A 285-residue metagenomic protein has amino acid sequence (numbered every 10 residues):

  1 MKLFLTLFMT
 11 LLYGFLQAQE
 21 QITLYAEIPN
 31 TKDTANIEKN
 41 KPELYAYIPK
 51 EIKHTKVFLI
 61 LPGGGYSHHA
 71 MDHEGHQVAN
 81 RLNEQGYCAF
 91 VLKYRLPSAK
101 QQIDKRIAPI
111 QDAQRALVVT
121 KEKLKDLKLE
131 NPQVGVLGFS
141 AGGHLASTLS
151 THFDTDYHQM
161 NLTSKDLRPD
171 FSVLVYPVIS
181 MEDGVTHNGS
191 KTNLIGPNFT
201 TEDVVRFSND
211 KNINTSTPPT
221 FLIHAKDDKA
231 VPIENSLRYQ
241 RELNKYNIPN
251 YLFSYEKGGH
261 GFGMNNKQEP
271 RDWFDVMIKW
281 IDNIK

Functional and structural regions predicted by a protein language model:
Q19-I52: N-terminal cap/lid segment of alpha/beta-hydrolase-fold proteins
E27, P177-N212, P218: Mobile cap/lid helix-loop segments that gate and shape the active-site cleft of serine hydrolases
A35, L237-K285: C-terminal catalytic histidine-bearing segment of alpha/beta-hydrolase fold enzymes
T55-G63: Short beta-strand element of the alpha/beta-hydrolase
A70-M71, H76-Q77, L92-N131, N266-D272: Catalytic nucleophile-loop/oxyanion-hole region of alpha/beta-hydrolase and closely related hydrolase-like folds
R115-T186, V204: Primarily recognizes the serine-hydrolase "nucleophile elbow" in alpha/beta-hydrolase and SGNH/GDSL folds
M181, D227-V231: Acidic catalytic loop of the alpha/beta-hydrolase fold
S216, L222-H224, D228: Short beta-strand/loop motif that positions the catalytic acidic residue of the alpha/beta-hydrolase fold
